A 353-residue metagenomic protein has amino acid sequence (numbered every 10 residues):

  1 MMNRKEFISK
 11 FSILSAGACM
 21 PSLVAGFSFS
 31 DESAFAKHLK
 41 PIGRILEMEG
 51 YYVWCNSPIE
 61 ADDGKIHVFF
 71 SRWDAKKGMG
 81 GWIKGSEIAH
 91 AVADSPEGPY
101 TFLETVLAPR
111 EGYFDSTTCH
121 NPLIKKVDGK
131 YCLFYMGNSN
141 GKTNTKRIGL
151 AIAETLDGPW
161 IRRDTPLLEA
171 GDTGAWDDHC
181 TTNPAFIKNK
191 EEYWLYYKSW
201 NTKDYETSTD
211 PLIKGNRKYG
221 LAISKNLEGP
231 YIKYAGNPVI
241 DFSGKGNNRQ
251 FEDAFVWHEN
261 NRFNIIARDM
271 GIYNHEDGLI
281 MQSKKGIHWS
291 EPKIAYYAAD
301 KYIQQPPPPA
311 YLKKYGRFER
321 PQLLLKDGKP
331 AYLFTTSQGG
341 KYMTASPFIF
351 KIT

Functional and structural regions predicted by a protein language model:
M1-T353: Carbohydrate-active catalytic/glycan-binding domains of CAZyme proteins, especially the secreted or lumenal ectodomains
